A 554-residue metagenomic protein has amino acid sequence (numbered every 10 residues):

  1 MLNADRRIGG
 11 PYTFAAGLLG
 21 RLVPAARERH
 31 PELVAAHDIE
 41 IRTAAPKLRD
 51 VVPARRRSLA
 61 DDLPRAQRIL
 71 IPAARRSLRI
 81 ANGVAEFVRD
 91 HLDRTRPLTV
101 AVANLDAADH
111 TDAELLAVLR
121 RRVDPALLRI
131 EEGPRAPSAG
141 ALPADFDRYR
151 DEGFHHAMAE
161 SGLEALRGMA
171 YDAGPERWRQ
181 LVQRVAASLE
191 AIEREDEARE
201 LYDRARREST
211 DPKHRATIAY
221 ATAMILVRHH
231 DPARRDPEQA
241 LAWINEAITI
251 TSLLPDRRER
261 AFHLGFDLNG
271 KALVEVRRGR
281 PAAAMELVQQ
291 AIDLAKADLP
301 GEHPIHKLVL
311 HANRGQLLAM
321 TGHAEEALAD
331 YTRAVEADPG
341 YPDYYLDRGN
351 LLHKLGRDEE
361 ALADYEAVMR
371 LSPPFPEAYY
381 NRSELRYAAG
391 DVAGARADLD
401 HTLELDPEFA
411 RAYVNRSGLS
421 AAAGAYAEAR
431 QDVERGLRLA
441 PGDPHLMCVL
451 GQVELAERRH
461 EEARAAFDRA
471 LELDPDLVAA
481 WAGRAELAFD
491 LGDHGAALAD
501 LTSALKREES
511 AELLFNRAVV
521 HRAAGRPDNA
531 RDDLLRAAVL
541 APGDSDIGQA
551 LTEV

Functional and structural regions predicted by a protein language model:
T13, G20, A35-V118, F146-G168 (+5 more regions): Short linear X-Pro dipeptides
D147-A157, A187-D196, L226-L241, L273-A284 (+1 more regions): Short coil/turn connectors between adjacent alpha-helices in alpha-solenoid helical repeat scaffolds
G162-L163, Y202, I244, V288 (+7 more regions): Hydrophobic/aromatic packing residues within the alpha-helices of TPR/SEL1-like helical repeat arrays
L166-P175, R206-R215, T249-F262, L294-K307: Flexible helix-coil transition and linker loops at the boundaries of alpha-helical arrays
Q183, A187, Y220-R228, F262-R277 (+8 more regions): Conserved alpha-helical positions within TPR/SEL1-like repeat arrays
R207, T249, D293, P300 (+7 more regions): Conserved structural position within tetratricopeptide repeats
